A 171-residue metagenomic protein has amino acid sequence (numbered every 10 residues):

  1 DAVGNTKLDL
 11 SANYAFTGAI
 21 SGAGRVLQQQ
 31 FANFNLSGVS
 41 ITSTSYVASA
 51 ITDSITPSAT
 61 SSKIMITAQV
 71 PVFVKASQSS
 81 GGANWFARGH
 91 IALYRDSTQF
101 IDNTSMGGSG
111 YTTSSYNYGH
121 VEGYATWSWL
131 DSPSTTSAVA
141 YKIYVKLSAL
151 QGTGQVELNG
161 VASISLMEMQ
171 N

Functional and structural regions predicted by a protein language model:
D1-G38, N171: Glycine-rich, low-complexity segments
V3-N5, N13-F16, I20, S49 (+3 more regions): Intrinsic disorder/low-complexity segments
A32-S45, T56-A138, K142-N171: Terminal beta-strand-rich extracellular "head" domains that mediate receptor/glycan or other ligand binding
I51-D53: Extended, low-complexity regulatory regions
